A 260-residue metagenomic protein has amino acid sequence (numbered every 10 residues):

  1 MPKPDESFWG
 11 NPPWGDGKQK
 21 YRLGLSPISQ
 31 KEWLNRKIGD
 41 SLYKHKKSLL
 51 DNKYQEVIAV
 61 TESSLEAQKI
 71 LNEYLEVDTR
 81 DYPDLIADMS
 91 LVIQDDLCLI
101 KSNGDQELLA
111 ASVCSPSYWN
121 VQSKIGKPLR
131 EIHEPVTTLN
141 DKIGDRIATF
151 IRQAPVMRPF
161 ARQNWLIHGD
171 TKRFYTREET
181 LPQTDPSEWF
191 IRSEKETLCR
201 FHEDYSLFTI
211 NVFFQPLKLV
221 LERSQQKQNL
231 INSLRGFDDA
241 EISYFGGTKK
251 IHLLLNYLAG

Functional and structural regions predicted by a protein language model:
M1-G260: Extended, well-ordered protein cores
